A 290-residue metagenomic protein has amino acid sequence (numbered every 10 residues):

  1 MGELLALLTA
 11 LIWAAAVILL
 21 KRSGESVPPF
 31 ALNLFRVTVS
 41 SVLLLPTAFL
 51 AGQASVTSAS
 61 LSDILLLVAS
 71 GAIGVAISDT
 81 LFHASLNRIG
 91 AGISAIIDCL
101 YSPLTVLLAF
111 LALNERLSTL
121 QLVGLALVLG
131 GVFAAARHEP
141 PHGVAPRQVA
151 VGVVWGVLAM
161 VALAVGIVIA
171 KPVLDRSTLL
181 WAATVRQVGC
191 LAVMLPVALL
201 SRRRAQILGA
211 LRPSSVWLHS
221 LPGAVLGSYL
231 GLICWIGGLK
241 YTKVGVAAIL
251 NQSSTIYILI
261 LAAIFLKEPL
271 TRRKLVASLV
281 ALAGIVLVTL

Functional and structural regions predicted by a protein language model:
M1-I12, S60-G74, L117-G130, L180-A192 (+1 more regions): Structural signature of hydrophobic alpha-helical transmembrane segments
M1-L11, V17-A31, F35-L67, D79-I89 (+5 more regions): Membrane-interface interhelical linkers
M1-L7, P103-V161, K171, P269-L290: Juxtamembrane helix-loop boundary signature in multi-pass membrane transporters
A14, L45, A72-A76, P103-L107 (+7 more regions): Hydrophobic/small/kink-forming positions within alpha-helical transmembrane segments of polytopic membrane proteins
V17-K21, F82-H83, S94, T105 (+4 more regions): Interfacial helix-capping/hinge residues at the ends of transmembrane alpha-helices
L32-N33, S94, A182: Juxtamembrane helix-start motifs in multi-pass secondary transporters
V39-L44, I97-L111, A126, G189-V193 (+3 more regions): Alpha-helical transmembrane segments of compact multi-pass small-molecule transporters, enriched in specific families
